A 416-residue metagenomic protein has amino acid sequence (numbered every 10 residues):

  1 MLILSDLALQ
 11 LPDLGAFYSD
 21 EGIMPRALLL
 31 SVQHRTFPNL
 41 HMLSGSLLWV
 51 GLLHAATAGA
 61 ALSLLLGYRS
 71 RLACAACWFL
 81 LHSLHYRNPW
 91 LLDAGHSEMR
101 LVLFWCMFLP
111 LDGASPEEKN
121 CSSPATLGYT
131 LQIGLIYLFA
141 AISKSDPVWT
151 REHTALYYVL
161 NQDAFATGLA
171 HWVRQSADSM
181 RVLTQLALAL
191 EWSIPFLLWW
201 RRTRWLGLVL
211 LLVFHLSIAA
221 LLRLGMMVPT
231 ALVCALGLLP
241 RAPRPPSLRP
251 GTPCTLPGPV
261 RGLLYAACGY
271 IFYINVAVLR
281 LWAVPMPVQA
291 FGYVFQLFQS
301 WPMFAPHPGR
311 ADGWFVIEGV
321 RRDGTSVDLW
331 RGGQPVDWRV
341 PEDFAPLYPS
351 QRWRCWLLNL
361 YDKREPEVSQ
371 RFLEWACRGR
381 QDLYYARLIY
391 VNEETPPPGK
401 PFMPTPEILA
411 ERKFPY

Functional and structural regions predicted by a protein language model:
M1-Y416: Alpha-helical membrane-anchoring segments
